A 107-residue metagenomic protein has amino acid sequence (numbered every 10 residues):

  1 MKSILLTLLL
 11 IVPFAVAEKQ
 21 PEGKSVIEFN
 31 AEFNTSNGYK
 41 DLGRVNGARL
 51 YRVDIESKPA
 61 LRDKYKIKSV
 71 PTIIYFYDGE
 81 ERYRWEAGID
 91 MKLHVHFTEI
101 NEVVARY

Functional and structural regions predicted by a protein language model:
M1-K2: N-terminal hydrophobic targeting signals that begin at the initiator methionine
L5-A17: Hydrophobic h-region of N-terminal signal peptides that target proteins for export in Gram-negative bacteria
A17-Y51: Local sequence-structure signature of Cys/Sec-based thiol-disulfide redox active-site neighborhoods
T35-G38, L61, Y83-W85: Extracytoplasmic/secreted cell-surface and envelope-processing proteins
K40-G43, K66-I67, G88-I89: Short, glycine/charged-enriched secondary-structure capping and boundary segments
I55-A60: N-terminal post-signal-peptidase region of extra-cytosolic proteins
Y65-Y75: Structural micro-motif
Y75-Y107: Non-catalytic, surface beta->alpha helical segment in thiol-disulfide oxidoreductase systems
